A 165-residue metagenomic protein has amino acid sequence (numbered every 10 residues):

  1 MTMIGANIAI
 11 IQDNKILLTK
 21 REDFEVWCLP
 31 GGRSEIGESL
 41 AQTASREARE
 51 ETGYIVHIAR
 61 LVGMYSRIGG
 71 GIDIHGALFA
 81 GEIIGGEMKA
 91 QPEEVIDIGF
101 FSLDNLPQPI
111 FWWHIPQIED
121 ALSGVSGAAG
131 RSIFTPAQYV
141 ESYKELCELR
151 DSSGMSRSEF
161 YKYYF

Functional and structural regions predicted by a protein language model:
M1-I16: Conserved N-terminal beta-strand and adjoining loop/helix that marks the start of the Nudix/MutT-like hydrolase domain
I10, L78-E82, G99-F100: Short, well-ordered beta-strand micro-motif
Q12-E50, Y163: Conserved Nudix-box catalytic region and its N-terminal flanking loop in Nudix hydrolases and closely related
D13-K15, E82-E87, L103-N105: Short loop segments at secondary-structure junctions
E25-V26, E94-F165: Nudix hydrolase/Nudix homology domain
Y54-G63: A short coil-to-beta-strand element that immediately follows conserved catalytic motifs
S66-K89, E93, H114-S126: Active-site-adjacent beta-strand/loop module that shapes the phosphate/pyrophosphate-binding cleft
